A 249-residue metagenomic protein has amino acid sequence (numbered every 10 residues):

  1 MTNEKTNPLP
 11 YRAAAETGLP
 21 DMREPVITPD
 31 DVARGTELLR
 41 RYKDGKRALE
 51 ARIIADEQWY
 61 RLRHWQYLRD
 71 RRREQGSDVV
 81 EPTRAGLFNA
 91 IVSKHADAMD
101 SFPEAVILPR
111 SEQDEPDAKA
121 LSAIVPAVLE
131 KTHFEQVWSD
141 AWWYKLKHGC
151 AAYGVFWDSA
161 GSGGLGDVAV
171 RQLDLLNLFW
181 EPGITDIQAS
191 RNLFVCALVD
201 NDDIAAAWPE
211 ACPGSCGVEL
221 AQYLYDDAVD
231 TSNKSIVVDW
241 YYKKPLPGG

Functional and structural regions predicted by a protein language model:
M1-G249: Extended, helix-rich architectural segments
